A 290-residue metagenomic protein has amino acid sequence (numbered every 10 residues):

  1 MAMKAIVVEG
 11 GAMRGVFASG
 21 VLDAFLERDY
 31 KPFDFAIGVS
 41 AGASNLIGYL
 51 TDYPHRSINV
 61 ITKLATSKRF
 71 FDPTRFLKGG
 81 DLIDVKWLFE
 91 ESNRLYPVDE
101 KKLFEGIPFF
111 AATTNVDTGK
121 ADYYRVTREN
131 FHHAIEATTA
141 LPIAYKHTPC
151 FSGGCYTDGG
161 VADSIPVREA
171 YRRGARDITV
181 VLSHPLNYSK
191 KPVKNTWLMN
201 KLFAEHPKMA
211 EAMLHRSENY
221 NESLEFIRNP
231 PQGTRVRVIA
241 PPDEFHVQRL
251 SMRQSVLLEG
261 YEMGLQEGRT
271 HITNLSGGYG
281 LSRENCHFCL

Functional and structural regions predicted by a protein language model:
M1-V39, I47-L290: Patatin-like phospholipase
